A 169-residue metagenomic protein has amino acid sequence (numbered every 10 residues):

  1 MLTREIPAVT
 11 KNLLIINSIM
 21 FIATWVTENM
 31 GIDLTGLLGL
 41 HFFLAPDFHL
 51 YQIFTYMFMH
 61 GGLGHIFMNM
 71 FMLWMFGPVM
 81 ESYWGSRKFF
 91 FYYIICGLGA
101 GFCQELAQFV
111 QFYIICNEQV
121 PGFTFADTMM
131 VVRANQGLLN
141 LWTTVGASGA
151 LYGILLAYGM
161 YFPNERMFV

Functional and structural regions predicted by a protein language model:
M1-V169: A detector for small-residue-rich transmembrane helices and their helix-helix packing motifs
